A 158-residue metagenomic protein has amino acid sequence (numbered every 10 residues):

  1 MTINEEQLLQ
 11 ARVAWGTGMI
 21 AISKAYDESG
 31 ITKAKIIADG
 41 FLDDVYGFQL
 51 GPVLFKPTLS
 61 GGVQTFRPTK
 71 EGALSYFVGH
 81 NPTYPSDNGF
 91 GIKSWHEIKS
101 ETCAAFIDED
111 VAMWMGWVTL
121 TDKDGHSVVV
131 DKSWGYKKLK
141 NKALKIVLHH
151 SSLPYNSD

Functional and structural regions predicted by a protein language model:
M1-V13, T17, Y155-D158: Basic/polar N-terminal segments that are highly enriched at the extreme N-terminus, encompassing both cleavable
I3, Q7, T102, F106 (+1 more regions): Conserved aromatic-histidine-acidic binding/catalytic patches
I3, W95-E97, I146: A broad structural signal for short, well-ordered beta-strand segments within beta-sheet-rich domains
I3-E6, S23-G30, G91: Alpha-helix initiation/capping motif
E28-C103: A solvent-exposed, acidic/Ser-Thr-rich amphipathic alpha-helical stretch
I107-M115, T119-D158: Short beta-strand edge/turn micro-motifs at domain boundaries
